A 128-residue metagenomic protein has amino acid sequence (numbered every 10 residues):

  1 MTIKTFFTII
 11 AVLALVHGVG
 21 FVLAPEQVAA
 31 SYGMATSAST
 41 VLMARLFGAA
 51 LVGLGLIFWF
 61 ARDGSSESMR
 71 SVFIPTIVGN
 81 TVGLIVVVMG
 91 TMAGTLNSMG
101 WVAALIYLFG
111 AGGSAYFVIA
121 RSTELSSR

Functional and structural regions predicted by a protein language model:
M1-L13: Cytosolic juxtamembrane helix and N-cap/initiation of the first transmembrane helix
T2, E67-M69, T95-S98: Membrane-helix interface segments
V12, V16-V22, T40-D63, I74-I85 (+1 more regions): Core segments of alpha-helical transmembrane spans in multipass integral membrane proteins
V22, W59, V88, G112-V118: Membrane-embedded alpha-helical segments of multi-pass transporters/permeases
E26-A38, G90-L96: Membrane-interface helix termini and inter-helical loops of multi-pass transporters
I57-M69, T91-M92: Juxtamembrane helix-break-helix junctions at the cytosolic face of small multi-pass alpha-helical membrane proteins
I85-V102, I119: Membrane-helix boundary connector in multi-pass membrane proteins
F109-R128: Membrane-water interface at the C-terminal end of transmembrane alpha helices
